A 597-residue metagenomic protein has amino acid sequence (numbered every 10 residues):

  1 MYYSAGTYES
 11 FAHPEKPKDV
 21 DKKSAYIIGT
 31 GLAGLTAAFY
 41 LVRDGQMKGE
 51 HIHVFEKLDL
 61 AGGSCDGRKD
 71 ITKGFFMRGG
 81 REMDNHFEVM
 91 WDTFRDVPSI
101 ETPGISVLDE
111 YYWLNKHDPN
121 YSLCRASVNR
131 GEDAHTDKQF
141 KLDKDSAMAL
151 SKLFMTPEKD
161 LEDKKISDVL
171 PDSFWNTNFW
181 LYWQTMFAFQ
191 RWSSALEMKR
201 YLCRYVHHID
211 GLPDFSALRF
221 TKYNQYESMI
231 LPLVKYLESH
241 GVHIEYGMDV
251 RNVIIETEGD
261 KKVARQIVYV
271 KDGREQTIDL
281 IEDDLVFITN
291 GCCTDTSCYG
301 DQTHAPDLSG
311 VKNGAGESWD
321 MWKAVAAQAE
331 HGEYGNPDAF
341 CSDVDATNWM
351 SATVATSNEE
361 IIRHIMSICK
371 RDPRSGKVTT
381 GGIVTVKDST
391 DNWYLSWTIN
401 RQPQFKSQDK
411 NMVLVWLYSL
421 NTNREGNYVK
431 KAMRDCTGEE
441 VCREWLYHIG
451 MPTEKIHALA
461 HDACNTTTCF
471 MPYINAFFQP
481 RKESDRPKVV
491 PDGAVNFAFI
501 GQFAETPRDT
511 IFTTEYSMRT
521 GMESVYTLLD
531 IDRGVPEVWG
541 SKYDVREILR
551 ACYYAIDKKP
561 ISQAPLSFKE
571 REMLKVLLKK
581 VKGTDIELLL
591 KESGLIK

Functional and structural regions predicted by a protein language model:
M1-A25, R43-H51, K69, A551 (+1 more regions): Extreme N-terminal leader/targeting segments of oxidoreductases
M1-Y3, A37, L41, G45-N85 (+7 more regions): Beta1-alpha1 glycine-rich phosphate/pyrophosphate-binding loop at the start of Rossmann-like nucleotide-binding domains
H13, D19-A149: N-terminal glycine-rich phosphate/pyrophosphate-binding loop and immediately adjacent elements
V89-D96, Y182, S228-S239, E440-H448 (+1 more regions): Amphipathic alpha-helical segments that form well-ordered structural scaffolds and often line/cohere around active
I100-H207, R219-F220: Rossmann-like flavin
G104-Y112, Y246, R533-Y543: Short, glycine/acidic-rich hinge or "gate" loops at secondary-structure transitions that mediate conformational
C203-L285, T289-G291, T303-H304, S309-V311 (+1 more regions): Helical element adjacent to the flavin cofactor pocket in flavoenzyme catalytic cores
V206-T221, D283-L285, N290-T520, Y526-G540: C-terminal segments that line or cap access tunnels to active or ligand-binding sites in enzymes and enzyme-associated
